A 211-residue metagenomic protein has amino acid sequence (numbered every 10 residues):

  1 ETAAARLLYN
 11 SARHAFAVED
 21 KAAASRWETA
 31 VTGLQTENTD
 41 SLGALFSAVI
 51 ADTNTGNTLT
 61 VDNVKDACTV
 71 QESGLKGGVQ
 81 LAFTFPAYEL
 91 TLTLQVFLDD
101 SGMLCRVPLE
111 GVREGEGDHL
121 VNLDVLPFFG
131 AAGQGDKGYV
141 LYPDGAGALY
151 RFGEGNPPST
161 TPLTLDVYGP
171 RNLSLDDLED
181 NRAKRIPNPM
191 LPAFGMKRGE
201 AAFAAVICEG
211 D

Functional and structural regions predicted by a protein language model:
E1-D211: Carbohydrate-recognition beta-sandwich/jelly-roll modules in extracellular/periplasmic carbohydrate-active proteins
